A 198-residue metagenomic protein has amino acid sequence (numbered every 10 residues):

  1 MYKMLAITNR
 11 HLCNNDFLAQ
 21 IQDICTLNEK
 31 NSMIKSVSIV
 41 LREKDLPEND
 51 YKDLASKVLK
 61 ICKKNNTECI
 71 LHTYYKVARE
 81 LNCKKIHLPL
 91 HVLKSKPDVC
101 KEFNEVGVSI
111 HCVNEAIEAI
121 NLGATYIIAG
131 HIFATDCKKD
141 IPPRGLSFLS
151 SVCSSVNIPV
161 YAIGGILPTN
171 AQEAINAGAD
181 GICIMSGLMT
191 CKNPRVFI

Functional and structural regions predicted by a protein language model:
M1-L93, D98-Y126, S151, N157-I158 (+3 more regions): Conserved N-terminal beta1-alpha1 strand-loop-helix module at the mouth
L41, A78, F133-K139: A short acidic, helix-capping loop that chelates divalent metal ions and anchors anionic groups
L90-V92, K138-I141: Short coil/turn segments
G130-H131, K139, S186-G187: Flexible, active-site-adjacent loop/turn segments at secondary-structure boundaries
A134-T135, P143, P168, T190: Generic structural "secondary-structure junction" signal
K139-R144, L149-S150: Substrate-recognition "cap/lid" segment bordering the active-site pocket of phosphatases
